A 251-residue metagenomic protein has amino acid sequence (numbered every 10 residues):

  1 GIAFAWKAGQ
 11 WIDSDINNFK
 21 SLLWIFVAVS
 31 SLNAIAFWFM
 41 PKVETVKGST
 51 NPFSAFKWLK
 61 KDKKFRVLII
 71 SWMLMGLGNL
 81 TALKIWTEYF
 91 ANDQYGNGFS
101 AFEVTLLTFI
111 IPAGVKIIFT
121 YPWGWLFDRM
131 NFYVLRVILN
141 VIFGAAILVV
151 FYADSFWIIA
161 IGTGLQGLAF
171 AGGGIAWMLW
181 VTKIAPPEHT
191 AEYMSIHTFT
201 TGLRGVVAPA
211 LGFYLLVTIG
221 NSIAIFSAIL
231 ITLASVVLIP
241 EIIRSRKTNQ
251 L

Functional and structural regions predicted by a protein language model:
G1-W6, T198-A208: Glycine-rich segments within core transmembrane alpha-helices of 12-TM secondary carriers
I12, I118-N131, L216: Helix-to-loop junctions at the C-terminal end of transmembrane segments in multipass secondary transporters
V27-V46, S235-I243: C-terminal membrane-cytosol helix-exit motif in multi-pass small-molecule transporters
K42-I70, G96: Juxtamembrane intracellular "pre-TM" segments in multi-pass secondary transporters
K84-V104: Short amphipathic helix-loop junctions that connect adjacent transmembrane helices in Major Facilitator Superfamily/SLC
A101-F102, P187-H197: Loop-to-transmembrane helix entry/capping segments in MFS-fold secondary transporters and related SLC/MFSD carriers
V134-V149, I229: Structural signature of the two symmetry-related core transmembrane helices
G172-A185: Intracellular juxtamembrane helix-capping segments at the cytosolic ends of symmetry-related transmembrane helices
